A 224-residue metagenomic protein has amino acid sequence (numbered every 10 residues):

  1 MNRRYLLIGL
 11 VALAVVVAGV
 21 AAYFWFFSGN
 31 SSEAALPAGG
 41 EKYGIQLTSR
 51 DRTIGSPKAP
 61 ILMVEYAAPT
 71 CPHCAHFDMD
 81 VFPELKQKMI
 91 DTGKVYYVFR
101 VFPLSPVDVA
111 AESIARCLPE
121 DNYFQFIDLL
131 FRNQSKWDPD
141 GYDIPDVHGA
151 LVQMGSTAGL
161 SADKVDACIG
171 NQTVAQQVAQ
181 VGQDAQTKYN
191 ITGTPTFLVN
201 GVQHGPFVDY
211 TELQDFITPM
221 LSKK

Functional and structural regions predicted by a protein language model:
N2-L36, Y66-A68, Q153-K224: C-terminal cap of thioredoxin/glutaredoxin-like
E33-Q46, Y142, D146-G149: Periplasmic c-type cytochrome electron-transfer domains
G40, L47-S49, R132, V199: Residue-level signal for pocket-adjacent positions within structured domains
Y43-I61: A short beta-strand-turn-helix
L47, M79, A179-G182: Structural motif corresponding to alpha-helix initiation and N-cap regions
I54-S56, V64, K88-I90, N190: Generic structural signal for beta-strand residues in well-ordered domains
A59, A67-T70, A75-S156: Structural alpha/beta surface segment adjacent to cysteine/selenocysteine redox centers across thiol/disulfide enzymes
